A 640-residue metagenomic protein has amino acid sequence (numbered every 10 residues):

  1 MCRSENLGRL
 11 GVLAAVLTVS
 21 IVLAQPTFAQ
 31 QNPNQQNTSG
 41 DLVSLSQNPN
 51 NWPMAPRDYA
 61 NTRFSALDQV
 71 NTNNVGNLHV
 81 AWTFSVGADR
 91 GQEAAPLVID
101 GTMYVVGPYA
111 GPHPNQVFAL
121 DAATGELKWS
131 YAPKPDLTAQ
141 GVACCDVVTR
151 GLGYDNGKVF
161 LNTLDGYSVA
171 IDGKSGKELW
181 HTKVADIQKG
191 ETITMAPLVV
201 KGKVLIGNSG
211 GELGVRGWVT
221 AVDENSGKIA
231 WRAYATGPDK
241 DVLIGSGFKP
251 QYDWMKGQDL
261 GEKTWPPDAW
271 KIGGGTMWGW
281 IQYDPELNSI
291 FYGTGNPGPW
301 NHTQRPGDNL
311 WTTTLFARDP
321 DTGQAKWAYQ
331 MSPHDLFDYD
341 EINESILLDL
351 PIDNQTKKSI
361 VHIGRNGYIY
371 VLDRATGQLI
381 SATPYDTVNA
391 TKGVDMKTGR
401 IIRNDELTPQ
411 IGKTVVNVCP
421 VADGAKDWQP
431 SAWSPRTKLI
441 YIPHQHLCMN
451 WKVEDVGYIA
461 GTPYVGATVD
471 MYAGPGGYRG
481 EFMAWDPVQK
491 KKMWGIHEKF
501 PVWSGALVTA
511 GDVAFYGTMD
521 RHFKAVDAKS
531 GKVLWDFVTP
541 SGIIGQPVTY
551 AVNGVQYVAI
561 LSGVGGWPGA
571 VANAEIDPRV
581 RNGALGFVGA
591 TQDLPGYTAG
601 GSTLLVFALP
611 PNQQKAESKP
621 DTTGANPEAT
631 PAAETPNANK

Functional and structural regions predicted by a protein language model:
G11-A24: Bacterial N-terminal signal peptides
Q31-V80, V242-K256, R403-L407, M471-Y472 (+1 more regions): Blade/loop signatures of beta-propeller domains
W52-P56, G91-Q116, G141-Y167, T192-E212 (+9 more regions): Repeat-blade elements of multi-bladed beta-propeller folds
F84-A95, G111-P112, S130-G153, H181-A196 (+11 more regions): Extracytoplasmic beta-rich repeat domains
I171, G217-K228, D308-G323, A375-G377 (+3 more regions): Beta-propeller blade signature
T192-K228, D335-K397, L407-C419, D423-W428 (+2 more regions): Repeat-solenoid scaffold signature
I206-G217, T264-P266, Y292-N309, H446-P475 (+1 more regions): Short, conserved, GDST-rich strand-edge loop motifs in beta-rich repeat architectures
V548-G624: Blade-level signature of beta-propeller repeat domains, shared across WD40, Kelch, NHL, RCC1 and BNR/Asp-box propellers
